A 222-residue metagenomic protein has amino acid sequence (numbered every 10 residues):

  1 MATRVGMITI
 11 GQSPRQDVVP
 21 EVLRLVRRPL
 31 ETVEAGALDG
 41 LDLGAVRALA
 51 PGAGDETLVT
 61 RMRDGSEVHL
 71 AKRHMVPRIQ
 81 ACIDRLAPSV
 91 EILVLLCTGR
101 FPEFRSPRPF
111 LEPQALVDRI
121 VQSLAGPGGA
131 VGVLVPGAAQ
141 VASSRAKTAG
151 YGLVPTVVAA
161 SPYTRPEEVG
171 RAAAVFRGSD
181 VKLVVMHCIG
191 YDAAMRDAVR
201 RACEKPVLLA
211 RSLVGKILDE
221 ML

Functional and structural regions predicted by a protein language model:
A2-L70, L134-R165: N-terminal glycine-rich anion-binding loop in soluble enzyme alpha/beta folds
V5-I8, L93, V131, V184: Buried hydrophobic positions in well-ordered alpha/beta secondary-structure cores of metabolic enzymes
Q16-V18, E103-S106, S143-S144, M195-D197 (+1 more regions): Short glycine-/acidic-enriched loop or helix-start segments at secondary-structure transitions that form or flank
G40, P127, T164, V207-L222: Short, flexible loop segments at boundaries between secondary-structure elements
H69-Q114, V185-R196: N-terminal glycine-rich phosphate/adenylate-binding segment common to multiple enzyme folds
R78-C82, R165-D180: A short, acidic, amphipathic alpha-helical segment used as a generic capping/interface helix at domain edges
E91-L95, V169-G170, K182-C203, A210 (+1 more regions): Hydrophobic alpha-helical
V94-V141, A146-P166, G170, G215: Conserved mixed alpha/beta catalytic, RNA-binding, or beta-rich assembly cores of soluble enzyme, regulatory
